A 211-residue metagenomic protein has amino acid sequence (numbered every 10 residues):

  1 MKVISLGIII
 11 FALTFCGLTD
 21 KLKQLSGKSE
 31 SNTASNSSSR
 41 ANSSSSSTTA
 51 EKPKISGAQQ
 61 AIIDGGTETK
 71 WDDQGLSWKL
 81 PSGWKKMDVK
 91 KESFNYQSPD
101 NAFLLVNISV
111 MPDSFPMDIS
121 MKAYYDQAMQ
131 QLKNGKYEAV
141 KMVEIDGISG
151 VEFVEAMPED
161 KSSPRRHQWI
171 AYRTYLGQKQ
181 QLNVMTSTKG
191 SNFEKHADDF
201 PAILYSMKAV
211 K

Functional and structural regions predicted by a protein language model:
M1-C16: Sec-dependent bacterial lipoprotein signal peptides
C16-F103, S163-P164, G177-Q178, S187-K211: N-terminal targeting sequences that direct proteins away from the cytosol to non-cytosolic compartments
K70, I108-F115, V140, K189-N192: Second-shell loop/turn segments in exported
Y96-A123: A short acidic-to-branched-hydrophobic micro-motif
D126-L176: Signature of long, low-cysteine stretches enriched in small and polar/charged residues
E152, N183-M185: Structural recognition of the beta-strand scaffold that forms the well-ordered cores of secreted hydrolase catalytic
